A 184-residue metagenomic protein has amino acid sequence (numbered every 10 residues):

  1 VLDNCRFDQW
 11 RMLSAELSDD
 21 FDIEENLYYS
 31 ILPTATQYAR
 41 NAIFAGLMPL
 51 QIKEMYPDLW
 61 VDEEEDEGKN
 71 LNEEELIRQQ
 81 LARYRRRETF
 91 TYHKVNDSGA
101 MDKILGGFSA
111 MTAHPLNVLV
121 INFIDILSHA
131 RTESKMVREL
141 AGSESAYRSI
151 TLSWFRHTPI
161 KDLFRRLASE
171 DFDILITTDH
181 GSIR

Functional and structural regions predicted by a protein language model:
V1-R184: Feature captures the catalytic ectodomains and active-site-proximal regions of enzymes that hydrolyze or transfer
